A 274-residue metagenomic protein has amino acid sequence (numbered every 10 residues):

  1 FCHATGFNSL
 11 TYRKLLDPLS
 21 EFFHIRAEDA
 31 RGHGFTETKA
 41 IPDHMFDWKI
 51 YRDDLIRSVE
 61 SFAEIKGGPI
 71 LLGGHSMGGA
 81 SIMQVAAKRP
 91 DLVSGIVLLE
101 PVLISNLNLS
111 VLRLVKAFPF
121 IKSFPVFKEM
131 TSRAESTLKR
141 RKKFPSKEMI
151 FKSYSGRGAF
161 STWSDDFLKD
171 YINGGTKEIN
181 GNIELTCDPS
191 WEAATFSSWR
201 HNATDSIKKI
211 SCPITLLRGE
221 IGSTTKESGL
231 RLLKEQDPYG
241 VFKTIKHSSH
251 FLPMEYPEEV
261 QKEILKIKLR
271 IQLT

Functional and structural regions predicted by a protein language model:
F1-I41, S58: Conserved HGGG/HGGXW glycine-rich cap/lid loop of the alpha/beta-hydrolase fold
C2-A4, H75, R218: The conserved beta1-alpha1 loop
G32-G73, K262: Active-site loop/oxyanion-hole signature of alpha/beta-hydrolase fold enzymes
G68-V115: Conserved hydrolase catalytic core segment
V111-I179: Helix-rich cap/lid subdomain of alpha/beta-hydrolase
D165-E235, V241-T244: Conserved serine/cysteine hydrolase catalytic core
I245-P257: Catalytic histidine-centered segment of alpha/beta-hydrolase-like enzymes
M254-K268: Post-His helix in hydrolase/transferase enzymes
